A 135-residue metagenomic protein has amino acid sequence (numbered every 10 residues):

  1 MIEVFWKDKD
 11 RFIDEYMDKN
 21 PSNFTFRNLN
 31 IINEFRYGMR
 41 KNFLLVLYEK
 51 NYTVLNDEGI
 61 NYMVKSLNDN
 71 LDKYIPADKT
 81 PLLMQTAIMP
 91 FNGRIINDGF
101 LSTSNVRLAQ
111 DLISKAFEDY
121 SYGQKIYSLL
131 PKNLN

Functional and structural regions predicted by a protein language model:
M1-I31, Q124-N135: OB/S1-fold single-stranded nucleic-acid-binding modules and their adjacent gly/ser/pro-rich low-complexity linkers
I2-W6, D10, V64, N105-V106 (+1 more regions): Intrinsic-disorder-associated interaction segments
N23-M39, Y62-N68: Short linear interaction motifs
N33-N51: Structural detector for short beta-strands of small beta-barrel domains
N42-L44, Y52-L55, L83-A87: Ordered hydrophobic segments in well-structured contexts
V46-N68: OB-fold (S1/OB) nucleic-acid-binding surfaces
N68-A87: Short nucleic-acid-contacting surface segments enriched for D/E, G, S/T with interspersed K/R
T86-I126, P131: OB-fold/S1-family single-stranded nucleic acid-binding modules
